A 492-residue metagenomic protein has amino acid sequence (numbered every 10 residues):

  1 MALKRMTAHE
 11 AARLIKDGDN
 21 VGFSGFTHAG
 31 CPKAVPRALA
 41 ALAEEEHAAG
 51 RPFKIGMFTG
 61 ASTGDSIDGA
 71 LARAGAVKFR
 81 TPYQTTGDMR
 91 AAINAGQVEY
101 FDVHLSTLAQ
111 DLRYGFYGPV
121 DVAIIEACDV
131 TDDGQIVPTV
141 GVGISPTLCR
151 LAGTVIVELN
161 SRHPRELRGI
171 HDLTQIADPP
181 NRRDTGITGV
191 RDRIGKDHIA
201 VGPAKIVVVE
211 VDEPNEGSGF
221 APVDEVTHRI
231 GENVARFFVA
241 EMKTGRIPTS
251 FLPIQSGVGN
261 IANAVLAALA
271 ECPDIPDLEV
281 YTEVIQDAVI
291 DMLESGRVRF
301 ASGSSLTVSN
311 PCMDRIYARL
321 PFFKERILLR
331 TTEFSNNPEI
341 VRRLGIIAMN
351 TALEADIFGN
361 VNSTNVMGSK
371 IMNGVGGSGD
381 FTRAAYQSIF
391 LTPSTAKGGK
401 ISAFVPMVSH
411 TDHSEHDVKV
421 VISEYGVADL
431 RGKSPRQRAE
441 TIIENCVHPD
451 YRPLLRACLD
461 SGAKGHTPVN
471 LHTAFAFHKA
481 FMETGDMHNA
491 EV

Functional and structural regions predicted by a protein language model:
M1-V492: Conserved alpha/beta enzyme-core scaffold
